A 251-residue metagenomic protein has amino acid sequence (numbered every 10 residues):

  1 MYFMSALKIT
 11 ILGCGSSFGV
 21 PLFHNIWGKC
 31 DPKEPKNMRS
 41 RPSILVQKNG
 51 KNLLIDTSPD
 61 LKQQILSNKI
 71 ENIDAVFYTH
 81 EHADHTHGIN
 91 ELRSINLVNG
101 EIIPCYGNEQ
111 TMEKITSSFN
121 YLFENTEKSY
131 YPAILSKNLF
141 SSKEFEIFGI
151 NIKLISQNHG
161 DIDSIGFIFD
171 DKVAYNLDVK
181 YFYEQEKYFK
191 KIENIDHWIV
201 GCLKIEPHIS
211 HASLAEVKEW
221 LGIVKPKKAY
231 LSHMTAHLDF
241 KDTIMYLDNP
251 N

Functional and structural regions predicted by a protein language model:
Y2-N68, S136-E184: Core dinuclear metal-dependent hydrolase active-site scaffold
I9, I115, A229: Residue-level signal for inorganic ion chemistry
C14, E81, E91, L203 (+1 more regions): Flexible loop residues that form catalytic and substrate-binding hotspots at small-molecule/glycan-binding clefts
S16, A83, M112, I205 (+1 more regions): Residue-level marker for beta-strand->alpha-helix junctions and adjacent short loops that shape enzyme
G50-G107, I195-H197: Active-site metal-binding motif and surrounding structural segment of the metallo-beta-lactamase
I55, T79, L177, V200 (+1 more regions): Active-site flanking residues adjacent to catalytic metal/cofactor-binding acidic residues
N99-I103, T111-K137: Active-site neighborhood of divalent metal-dependent phosphoester bond hydrolases
Y181-N251: Cap/insert and terminal regions of metallo-dependent hydrolase folds
